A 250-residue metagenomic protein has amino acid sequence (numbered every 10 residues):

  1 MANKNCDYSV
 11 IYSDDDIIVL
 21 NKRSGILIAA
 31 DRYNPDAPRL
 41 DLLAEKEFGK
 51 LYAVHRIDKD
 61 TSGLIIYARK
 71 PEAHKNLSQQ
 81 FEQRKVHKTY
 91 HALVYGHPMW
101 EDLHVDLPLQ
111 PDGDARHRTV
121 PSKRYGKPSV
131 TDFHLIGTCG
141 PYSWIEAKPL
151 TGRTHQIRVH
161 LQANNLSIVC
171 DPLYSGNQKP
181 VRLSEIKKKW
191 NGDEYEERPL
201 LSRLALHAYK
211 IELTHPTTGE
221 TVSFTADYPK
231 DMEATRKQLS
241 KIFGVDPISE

Functional and structural regions predicted by a protein language model:
M1-V130, H134-G140, W144, L161 (+3 more regions): RNA pseudouridine synthases
A37, G140-I211: Pseudouridine synthase
T138, P216-T217: Flexible loop/coil segments at beta-strand boundaries within sensory signal-transduction domains
T151, T217-T218: Residue-level recognition of short loop/turn positions
Y174-S175, T218, P229-D231: Short Gly/Pro-enriched loop/turn and capping motifs at secondary-structure junctions
